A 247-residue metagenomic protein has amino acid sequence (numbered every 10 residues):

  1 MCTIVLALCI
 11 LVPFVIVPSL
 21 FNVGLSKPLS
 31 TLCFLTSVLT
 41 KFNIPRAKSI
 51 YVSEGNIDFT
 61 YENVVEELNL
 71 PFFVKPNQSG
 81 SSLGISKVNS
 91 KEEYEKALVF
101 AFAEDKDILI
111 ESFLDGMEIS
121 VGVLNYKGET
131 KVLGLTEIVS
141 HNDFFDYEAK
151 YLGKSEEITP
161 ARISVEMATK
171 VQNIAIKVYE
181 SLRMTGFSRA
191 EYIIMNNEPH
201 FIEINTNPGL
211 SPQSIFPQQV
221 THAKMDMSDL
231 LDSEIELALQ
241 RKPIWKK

Functional and structural regions predicted by a protein language model:
C2-I4, C9-I10, F14-S30: Low-acidity, Ser/Thr- and Arg-rich intrinsically disordered low-complexity segments
I4, K27-L109, D115-G116: Active-site nucleotide/adenylate-binding loops and adjacent lid/helix of ATP-dependent enzymes
I16, L20, N43, S164-K247: ATP-dependent carboxylate activation and anion-phosphoryl transfer catalytic cores that bind Mg-ATP to form
E54, I138-S140, N207-G209: A short acidic/small-residue loop/turn micro-motif
S82, E156-T159, P212-F216: Short small-residue beta-strand/loop micro-motif enriched in glycine and branched aliphatics
N89-N173, I194, H200: Phosphate-binding site of ATP-dependent enzymes
